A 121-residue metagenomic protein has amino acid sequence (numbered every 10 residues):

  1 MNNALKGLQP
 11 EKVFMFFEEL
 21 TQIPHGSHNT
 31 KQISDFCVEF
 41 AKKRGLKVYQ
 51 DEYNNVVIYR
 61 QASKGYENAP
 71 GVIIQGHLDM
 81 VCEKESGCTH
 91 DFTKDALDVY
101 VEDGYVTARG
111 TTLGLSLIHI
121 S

Functional and structural regions predicted by a protein language model:
M1-I23: N-terminal hydrophobic or amphipathic helices/low-complexity stretches enriched in small/hydrophobic/Pro/Gly
L5, Q9, H25-N29, I33 (+1 more regions): Catalytic cores of large soluble enzymes that bind and process phosphate-bearing ligands
F14, E18, D35-V38, S121: Predominant activation on well-ordered alpha-helical scaffold segments within soluble catalytic domains
F17-L20, T30, M80, V99: Generic hydrophobic, helix-prone segments enriched in Leu/Val/Ile
I23-H25, R60, G76, G110: Short glycine-centered, acidic/aromatic-flanked micro-motifs in structured strand/loop junctions that mark active-site
G26-P70: A non-catalytic alpha/beta surface segment that caps or lines the substrate-entry region of metallo-dependent hydrolase
Y66-S121: Active-site metal-coordination/substrate-binding segment of hydrolases, especially metallo-dependent peptidases
